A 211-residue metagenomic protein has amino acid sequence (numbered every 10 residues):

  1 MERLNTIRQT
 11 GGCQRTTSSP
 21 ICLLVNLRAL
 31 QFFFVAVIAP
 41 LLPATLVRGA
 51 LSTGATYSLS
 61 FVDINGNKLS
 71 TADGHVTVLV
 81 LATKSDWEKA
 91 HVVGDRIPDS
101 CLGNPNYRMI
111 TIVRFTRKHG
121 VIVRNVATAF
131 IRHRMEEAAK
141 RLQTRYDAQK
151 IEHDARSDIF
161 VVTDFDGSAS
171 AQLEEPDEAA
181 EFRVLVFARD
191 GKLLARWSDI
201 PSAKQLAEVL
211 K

Functional and structural regions predicted by a protein language model:
N5-I7, R15: Short terminal hydrophobic/aromatic SLiMs and anchors at protein ends
R28-A44: Bacterial N-terminal signal peptides
S58-V76: A short beta-strand-turn-helix
T71-V93, I110: Short active-site neighborhood of thiol/selenol oxidoreductases, capturing the structured segment around
D73-G74, A155-R156, D164-S202: Thiol/disulfide oxidoreductase modules built on the thioredoxin-like
A90-D154: Structural microenvironment flanking redox-active thiols in thiol-disulfide oxidoreductases
P201-K211: A short, polar/charged loop-to-alpha-helix boundary motif
